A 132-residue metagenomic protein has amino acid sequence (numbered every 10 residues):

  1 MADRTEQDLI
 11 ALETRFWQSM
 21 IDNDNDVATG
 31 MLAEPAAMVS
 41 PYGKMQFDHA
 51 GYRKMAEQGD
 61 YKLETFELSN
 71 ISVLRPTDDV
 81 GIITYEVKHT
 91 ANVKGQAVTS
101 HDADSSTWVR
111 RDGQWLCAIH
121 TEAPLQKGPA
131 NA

Functional and structural regions predicted by a protein language model:
M1-G30, A37-A132: A beta-strand edge to alpha-helix "cap/lid" segment located at domain peripheries
